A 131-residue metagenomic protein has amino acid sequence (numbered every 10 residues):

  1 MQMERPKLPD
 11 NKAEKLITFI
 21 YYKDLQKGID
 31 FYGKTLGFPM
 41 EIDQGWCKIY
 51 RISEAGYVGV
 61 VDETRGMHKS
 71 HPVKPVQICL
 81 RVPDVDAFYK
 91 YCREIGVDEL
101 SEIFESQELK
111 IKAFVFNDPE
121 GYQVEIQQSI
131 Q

Functional and structural regions predicted by a protein language model:
M1-I29, V76-I78, I130-Q131: N-terminal beta-strand motif that seeds the catalytic metal site of vicinal oxygen chelate
M1-N11, R93-Q131: Vicinal oxygen chelate
E14-K23, R51, K69-E94, K112-N117 (+1 more regions): Vicinal oxygen chelate
F19, V61, C79, E102 (+1 more regions): A cross-family glycoside hydrolase active-site/sugar-binding cleft signature
L25, W46, G56, D84-V85: A generic "binding-loop/recognition-motif" signal
Q26-T35, F114: Conserved active-site alpha-helix within GNAT-family acetyltransferase domains
G37-D43, D98-I103: Short secondary-structure junctions
P39-V73, Q123-Q128: Conserved short beta-strand elements that form part of the metal-binding/catalytic scaffold of enzyme active sites
